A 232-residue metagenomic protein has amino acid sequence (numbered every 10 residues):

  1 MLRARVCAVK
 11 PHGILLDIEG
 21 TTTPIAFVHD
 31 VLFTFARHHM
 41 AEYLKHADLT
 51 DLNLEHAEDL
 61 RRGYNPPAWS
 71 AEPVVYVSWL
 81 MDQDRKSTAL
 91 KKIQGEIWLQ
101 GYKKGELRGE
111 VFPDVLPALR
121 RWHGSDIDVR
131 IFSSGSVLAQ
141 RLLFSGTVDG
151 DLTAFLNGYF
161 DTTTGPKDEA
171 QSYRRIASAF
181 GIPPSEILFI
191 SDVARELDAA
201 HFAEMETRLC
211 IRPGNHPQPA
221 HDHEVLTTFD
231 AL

Functional and structural regions predicted by a protein language model:
L2, V6-P11, N157-L232: Asp-based, Mg2+/Mn2+-dependent phosphohydrolase catalytic module
K10-V28: Asp-based phosphoryl-transfer active-site loop
I18, F132-S136, D192: Short, well-ordered beta-to-alpha junction loops that form the rim of enzyme active sites and present histidine/acidic
T22-A26, L138-R141, D198, H216-Q218: Short catalytic/ligand-binding loop motif for oxyanion handling, primarily in non-cytosolic enzymes, centered on
V28-S78: Conserved phosphoryl-transfer catalytic core
Y64-P113: Metal-dependent phosphoesterase signature
G95-E96, K104-T147: Substrate-recognition element of Asp-dependent hydrolases with the DxDx(T/V) motif
R130-R175: Extended hydrophobic/aromatic segments used for targeting, binding, or gating
